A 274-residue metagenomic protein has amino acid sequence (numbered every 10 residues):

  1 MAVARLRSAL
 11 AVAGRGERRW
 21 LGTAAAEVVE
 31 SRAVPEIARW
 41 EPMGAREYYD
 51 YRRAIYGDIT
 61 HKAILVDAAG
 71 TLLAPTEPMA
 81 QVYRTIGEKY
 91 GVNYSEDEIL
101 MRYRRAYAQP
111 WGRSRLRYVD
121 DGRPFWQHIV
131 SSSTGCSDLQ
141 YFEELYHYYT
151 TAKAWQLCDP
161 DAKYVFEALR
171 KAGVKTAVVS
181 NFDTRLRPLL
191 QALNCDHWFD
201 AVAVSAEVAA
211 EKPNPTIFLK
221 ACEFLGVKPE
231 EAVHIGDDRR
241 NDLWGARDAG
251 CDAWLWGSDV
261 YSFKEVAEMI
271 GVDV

Functional and structural regions predicted by a protein language model:
A2-K62, D97, D138-F142, K163 (+2 more regions): Asp-based, Mg2+/Mn2+-dependent phosphohydrolase catalytic module
E27-Y164, K171-A172: N-terminal helical cap/lid subdomain that shapes the substrate entry/recognition surface in HAD-like hydrolases
